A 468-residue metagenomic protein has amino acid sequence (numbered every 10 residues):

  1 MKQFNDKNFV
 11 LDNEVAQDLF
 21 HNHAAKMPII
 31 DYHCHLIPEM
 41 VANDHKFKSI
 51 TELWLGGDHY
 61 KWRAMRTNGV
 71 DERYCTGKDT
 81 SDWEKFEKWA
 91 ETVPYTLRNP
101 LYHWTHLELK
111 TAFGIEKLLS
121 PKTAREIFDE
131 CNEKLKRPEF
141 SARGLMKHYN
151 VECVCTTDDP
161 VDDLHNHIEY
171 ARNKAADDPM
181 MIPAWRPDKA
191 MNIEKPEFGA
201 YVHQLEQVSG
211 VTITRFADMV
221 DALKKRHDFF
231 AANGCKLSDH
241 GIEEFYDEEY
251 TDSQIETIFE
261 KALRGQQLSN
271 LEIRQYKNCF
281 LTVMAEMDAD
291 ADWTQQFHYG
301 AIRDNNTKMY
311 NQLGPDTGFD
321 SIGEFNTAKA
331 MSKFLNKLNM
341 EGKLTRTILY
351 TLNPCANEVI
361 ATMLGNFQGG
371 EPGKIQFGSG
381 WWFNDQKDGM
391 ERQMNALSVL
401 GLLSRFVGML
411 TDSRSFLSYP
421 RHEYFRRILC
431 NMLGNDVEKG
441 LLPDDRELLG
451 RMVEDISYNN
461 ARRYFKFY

Functional and structural regions predicted by a protein language model:
K2-A291, K343-T345, L349-P354, E358-A361 (+1 more regions): Metal-cofactor-binding active-site regions of metalloenzymes
S269-N270, F319-F325: A short acidic, glycine-rich active-site loop that binds or catalyzes chemistry on phosphate/adenosine moieties
Q295-F297: C-terminal amphipathic alpha-helical interaction region
N306: Hard-cation-handling environments
Y310-G318: Short glycine/proline- and charge-enriched loop/turn segments that cap or connect secondary-structure elements
F325-M331: Divalent-cation-assisted or electrostatically stabilized phosphate/pyrophosphate-binding catalytic cores
F334-M340: Short, basic/hydrophobic alpha-helical segments
